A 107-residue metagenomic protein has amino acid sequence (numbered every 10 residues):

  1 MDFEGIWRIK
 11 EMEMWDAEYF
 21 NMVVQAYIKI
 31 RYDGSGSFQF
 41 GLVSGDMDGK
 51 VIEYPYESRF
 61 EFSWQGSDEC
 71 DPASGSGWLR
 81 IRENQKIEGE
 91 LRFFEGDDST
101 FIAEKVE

Functional and structural regions predicted by a protein language model:
M1-E4, I30-D33, V51-E57, R80-K86 (+1 more regions): A short, structured loop/turn motif at beta-sheet edges
M1-N21, L91: Tryptophan-anchored aromatic micro-motifs
R8, Y27-K29, Q39, K50 (+3 more regions): Generic structural detector for well-ordered beta-strands
A17-E57: N-terminal glycine/threonine-rich, aromatic-flanked beta-hairpin/loop signature
G36-G41, F60-D68, G89-R92: Short beta-strand segments that buttress and anchor functional surface loops
G45-D48, E69-C70, G96-S99: A short local loop/turn or secondary-structure capping micro-motif enriched for an aromatic residue
I52-R82: Mid-chain, well-packed structural core segment of small domains
A73-E107: Short, compact, well-ordered microdomains
